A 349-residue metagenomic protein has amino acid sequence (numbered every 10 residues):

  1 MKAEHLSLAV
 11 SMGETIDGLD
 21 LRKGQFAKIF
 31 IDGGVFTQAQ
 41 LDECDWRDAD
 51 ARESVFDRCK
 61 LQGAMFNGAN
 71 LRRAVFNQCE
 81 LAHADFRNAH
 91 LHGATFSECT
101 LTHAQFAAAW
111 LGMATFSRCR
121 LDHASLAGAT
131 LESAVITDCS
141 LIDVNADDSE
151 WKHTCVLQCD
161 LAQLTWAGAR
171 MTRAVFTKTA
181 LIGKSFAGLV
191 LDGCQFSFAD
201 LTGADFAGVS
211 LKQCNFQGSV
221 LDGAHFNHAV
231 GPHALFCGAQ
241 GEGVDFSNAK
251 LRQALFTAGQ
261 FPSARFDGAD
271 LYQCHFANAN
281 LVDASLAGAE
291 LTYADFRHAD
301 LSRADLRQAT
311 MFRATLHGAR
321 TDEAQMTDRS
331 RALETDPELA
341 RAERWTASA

Functional and structural regions predicted by a protein language model:
M1-A349: Tandem repeat scaffolds
